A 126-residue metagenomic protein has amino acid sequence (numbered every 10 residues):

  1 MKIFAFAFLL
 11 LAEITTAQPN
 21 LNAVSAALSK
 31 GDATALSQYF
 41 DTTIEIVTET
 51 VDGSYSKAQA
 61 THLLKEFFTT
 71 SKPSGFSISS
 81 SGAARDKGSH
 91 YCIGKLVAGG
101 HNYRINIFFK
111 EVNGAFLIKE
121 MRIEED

Functional and structural regions predicted by a protein language model:
M1-N20: Bacterial Sec-dependent N-terminal signal peptides
A17-D32: Short, aromatic-enriched amphipathic alpha-helices that serve as compact interaction elements
S29, G53-K57: Solvent-exposed, acidic/flexible segments
D32-T43: Short, well-ordered alpha-helical segments enriched in acidic and aromatic residues
Y39-D41, P73, S89, N102-R104 (+1 more regions): Extracytoplasmic
I46-G53: A short gly/proline-enriched turn/hairpin at secondary-structure junctions
H62-H101: Surface-exposed, charged secondary-structure patches
N102-D126: Short beta-strand edge/turn micro-motifs at domain boundaries
